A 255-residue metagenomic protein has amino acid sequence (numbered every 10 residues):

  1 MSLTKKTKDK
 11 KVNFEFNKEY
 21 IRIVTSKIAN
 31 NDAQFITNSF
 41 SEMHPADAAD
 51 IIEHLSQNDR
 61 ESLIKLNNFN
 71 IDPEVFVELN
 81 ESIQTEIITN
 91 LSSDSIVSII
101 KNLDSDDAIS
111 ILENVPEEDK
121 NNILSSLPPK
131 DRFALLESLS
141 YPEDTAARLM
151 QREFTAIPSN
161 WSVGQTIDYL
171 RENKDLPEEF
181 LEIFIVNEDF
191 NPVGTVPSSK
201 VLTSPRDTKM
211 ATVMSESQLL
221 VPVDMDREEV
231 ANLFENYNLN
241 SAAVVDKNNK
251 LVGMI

Functional and structural regions predicted by a protein language model:
S2-I255: Hydrophobic packing positions in regular secondary-structure scaffolds
